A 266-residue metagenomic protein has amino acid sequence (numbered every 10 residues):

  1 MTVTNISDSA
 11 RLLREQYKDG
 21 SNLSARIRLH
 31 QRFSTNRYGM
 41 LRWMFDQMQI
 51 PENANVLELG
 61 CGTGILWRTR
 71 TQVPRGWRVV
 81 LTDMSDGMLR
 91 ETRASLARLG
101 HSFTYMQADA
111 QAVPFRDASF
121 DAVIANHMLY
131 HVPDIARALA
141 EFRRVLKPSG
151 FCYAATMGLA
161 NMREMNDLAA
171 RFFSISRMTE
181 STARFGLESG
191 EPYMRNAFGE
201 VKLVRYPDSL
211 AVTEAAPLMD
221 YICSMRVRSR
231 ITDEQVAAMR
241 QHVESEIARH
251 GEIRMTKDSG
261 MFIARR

Functional and structural regions predicted by a protein language model:
T2-E52, I65-T69: Conserved class I S-adenosyl-L-methionine
T4, H30, R37, T63-I65 (+2 more regions): Conserved Class I S-adenosyl-L-methionine
N55, G150-F151: Short glycine-centered segments of the SAM/dcSAM-binding site in methyltransferase folds
N55-A112: Class I SAM-dependent methyltransferase SAM/SAH-binding core
Q111-A122: A short acidic, Gly/Pro-enriched loop at the edge of an enzyme's catalytic core that lines a small-molecule cofactor
D121-I135: A short SAM/SAH-binding and catalytic strip from SAM-dependent methyltransferases
A136-P148: A short glycine-rich, Lys/Arg-flanked "PGG" loop and its adjoining helix->strand segment in the class I
F151-M178: Conserved class I S-adenosyl-L-methionine
